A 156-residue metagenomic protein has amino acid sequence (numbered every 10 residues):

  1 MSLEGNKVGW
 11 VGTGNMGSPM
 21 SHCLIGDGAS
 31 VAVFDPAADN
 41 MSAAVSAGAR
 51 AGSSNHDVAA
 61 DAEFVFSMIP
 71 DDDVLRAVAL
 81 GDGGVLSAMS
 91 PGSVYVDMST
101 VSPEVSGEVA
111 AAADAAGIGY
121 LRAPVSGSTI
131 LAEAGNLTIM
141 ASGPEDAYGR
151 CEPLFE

Functional and structural regions predicted by a protein language model:
M1-A60, F64-S67, S93, M98: NAD(P)+-binding Rossmann beta1-loop-alpha1 motif at the extreme N-terminus of oxidoreductases
V8, V101-E156: Rossmann-fold dinucleotide-binding core
G14, A38, I69-D73, P103 (+1 more regions): Alpha-helix N-cap/helix-start capping motif
I25, S42-S46, R76, A110-D114 (+2 more regions): Class I S-adenosyl-L-methionine
M41, L75, I130-E133: A short acidic, helix-capping loop that chelates divalent metal ions and anchors anionic groups
V45-G48, G81, S90-G92, E133-N136: Acidic, glycine-centered active-site loop in nucleotide-sugar glycosyltransferases
S46-A49, F66-M68, A113, G135-I139: Short low-complexity, flexible loop/linker segments enriched in glycine and/or proline with clustered acidic
N55-G119: Rossmann-fold NAD(P) dinucleotide-binding segment
